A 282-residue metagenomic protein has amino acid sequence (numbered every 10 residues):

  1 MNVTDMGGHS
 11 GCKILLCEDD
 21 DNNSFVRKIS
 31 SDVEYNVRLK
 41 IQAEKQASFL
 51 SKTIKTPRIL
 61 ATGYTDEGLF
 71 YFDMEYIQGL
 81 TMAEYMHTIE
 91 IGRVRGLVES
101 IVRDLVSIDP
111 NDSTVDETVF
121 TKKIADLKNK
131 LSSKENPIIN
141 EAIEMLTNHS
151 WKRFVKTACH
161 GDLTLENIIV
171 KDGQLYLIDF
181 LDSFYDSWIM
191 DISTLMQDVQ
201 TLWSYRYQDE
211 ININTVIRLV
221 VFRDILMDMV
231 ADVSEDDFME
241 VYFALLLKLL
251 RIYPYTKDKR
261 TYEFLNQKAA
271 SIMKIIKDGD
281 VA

Functional and structural regions predicted by a protein language model:
M1-M6: Conserved N-terminal boundary motif of the eukaryotic protein kinase catalytic domain
S10-Q42, A83-E84: ATP-binding glycine-rich loop module of kinase domains
I14-C17, M145-M190: Active-site acidic catalytic loop and adjacent metal/ATP-binding pocket of ATP-dependent phosphoryl transfer enzymes
E44-T56, I108: Structural motif at the C-terminus of the N-lobe alphaC helix and the adjacent alphaC-beta4 loop of the Hanks-type
T53, Q78-F120, P137-I143, N148-K152: Conserved kinase catalytic-core helix
R58-F70: Short beta-strand micro-motifs within the conserved protein kinase catalytic domain, predominantly in the N-lobe
E67-T81: Conserved short submotifs of the Hanks-type protein kinase catalytic core that shape the nucleotide-binding pocket
M190-A231, L245-T261: Active-site activation/catalytic loop segments of kinase-like enzymes and analogous catalytic loops in related
